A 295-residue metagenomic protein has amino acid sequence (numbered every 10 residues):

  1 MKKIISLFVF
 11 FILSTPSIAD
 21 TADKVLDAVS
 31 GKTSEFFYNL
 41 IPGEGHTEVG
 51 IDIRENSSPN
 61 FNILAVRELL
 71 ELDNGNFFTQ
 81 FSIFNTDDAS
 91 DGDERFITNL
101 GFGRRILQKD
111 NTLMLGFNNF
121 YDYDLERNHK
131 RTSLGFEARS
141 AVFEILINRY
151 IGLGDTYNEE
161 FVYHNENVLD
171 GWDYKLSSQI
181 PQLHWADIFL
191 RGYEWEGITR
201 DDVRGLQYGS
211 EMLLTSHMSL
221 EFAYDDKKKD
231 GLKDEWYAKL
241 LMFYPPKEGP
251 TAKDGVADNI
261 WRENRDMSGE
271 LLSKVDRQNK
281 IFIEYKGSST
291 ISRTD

Functional and structural regions predicted by a protein language model:
K2-A19: Classical Sec-dependent N-terminal signal peptides that target proteins to the secretory pathway
D20-N39, L153-F189, W195-R200, L213-E221 (+1 more regions): Flexible, glycine-rich linker and terminal segments associated with outer-membrane beta-barrel/transport systems
F37-I53, F77-T79, L115-N119: Transmembrane beta-strand segments of Gram-negative outer membrane beta-barrel proteins
G43-G45, S57-I63, E94-L100, L113 (+5 more regions): Residues that define the transmembrane beta-barrel architecture of outer-membrane proteins
I51-S57, I83-A89, R104-I106, Y121-L125 (+5 more regions): Transmembrane beta-strands of outer-membrane beta-barrel pores
S58-A89, I97-G101: Glycine- and aromatic-enriched membrane insertion/assembly motifs of diderm outer-membrane and organelle channel
I63-R67, L100-R104, N119, L134-S140 (+4 more regions): Residues on the lipid-exposed face of transmembrane beta-strands in outer-membrane beta-barrel proteins
E71-T79, L107-F117, V142-I147, Q182-L190 (+2 more regions): Repeated loop/turn-to-beta-strand initiation elements of outer-membrane beta-barrel proteins
